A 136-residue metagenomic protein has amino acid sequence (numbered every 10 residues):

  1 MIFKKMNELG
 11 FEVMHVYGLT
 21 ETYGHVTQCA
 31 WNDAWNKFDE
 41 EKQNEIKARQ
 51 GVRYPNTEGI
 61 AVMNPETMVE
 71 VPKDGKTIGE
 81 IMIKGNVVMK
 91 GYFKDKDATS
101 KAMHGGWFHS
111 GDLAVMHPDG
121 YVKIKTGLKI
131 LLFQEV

Functional and structural regions predicted by a protein language model:
M1-E45, E58-G59, E66-P72: Gly/Ser/Thr-rich phosphate-binding loop
H15, T27, A61-V62, M82 (+2 more regions): Structured core elements
G24, Q50, N56-I60, G79: Change "...and in nucleic-acid phosphodiester-cleaving endonucleases..." to "...and in nucleic-acid processing enzymes
Q50-R53, K73-D74, E80-V136: Conserved ATP-binding/catalytic segment of the ANL
N64-T67, P118-D119: Residue-level recognition of short loop/turn positions
